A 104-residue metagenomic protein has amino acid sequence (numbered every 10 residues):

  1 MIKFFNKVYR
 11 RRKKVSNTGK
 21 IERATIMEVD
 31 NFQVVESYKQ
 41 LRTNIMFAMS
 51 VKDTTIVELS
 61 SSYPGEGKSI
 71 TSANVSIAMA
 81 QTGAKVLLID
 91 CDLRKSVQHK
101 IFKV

Functional and structural regions predicted by a protein language model:
M1-F4, E28-E36, K68-S76: Short, mixed-charge, low-aromatic patches
M1-T18: Long, basic/Gly/Ser/Thr-rich N-terminal segments that mediate initial subcellular attachment or targeting
Y9, R42-I45, F102: Generic secondary-structure transition motif, activating predominantly at the C-termini of alpha-helices
S16-T54, E58-S60: C-terminal boundary of histidine-terminating zinc-finger modules
S50-V104: Walker A/P-loop NTP-binding active-site region of P-loop NTPases, recognizing the glycine-rich GxxxxGKT/S
